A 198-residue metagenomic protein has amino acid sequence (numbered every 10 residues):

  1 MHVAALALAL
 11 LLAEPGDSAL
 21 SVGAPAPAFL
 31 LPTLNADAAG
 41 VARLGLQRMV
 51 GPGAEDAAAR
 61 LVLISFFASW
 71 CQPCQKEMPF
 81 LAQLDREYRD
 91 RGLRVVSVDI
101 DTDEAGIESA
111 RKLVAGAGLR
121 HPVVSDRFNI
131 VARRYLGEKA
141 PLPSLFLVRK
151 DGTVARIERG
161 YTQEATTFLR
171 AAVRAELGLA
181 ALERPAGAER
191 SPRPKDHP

Functional and structural regions predicted by a protein language model:
M1-R43, R156-I157, P185-P198: N-terminal targeting signals for export/organelle localization
P27, V62, L142-S144: Short loop/turn microsegments at loop-to-beta-strand junctions
L30-V62: A short beta-strand-turn-helix
L63-I64, V95: Hydrophobic beta-strand anchors of alpha/beta hydrolase catalytic cores
S65-C71, I100: Aromatic-flanked redox-active Cys/Sec active sites in thiol-based oxidoreductases, especially the WC-centered
S69-K76, P141-S144: C-type cytochrome heme c attachment motif
Q75-A117, F128-R134, A171, P194: Structural microenvironment flanking redox-active thiols in thiol-disulfide oxidoreductases
G116-R120, S125-A172: Thiol/disulfide oxidoreductase modules built on the thioredoxin-like
